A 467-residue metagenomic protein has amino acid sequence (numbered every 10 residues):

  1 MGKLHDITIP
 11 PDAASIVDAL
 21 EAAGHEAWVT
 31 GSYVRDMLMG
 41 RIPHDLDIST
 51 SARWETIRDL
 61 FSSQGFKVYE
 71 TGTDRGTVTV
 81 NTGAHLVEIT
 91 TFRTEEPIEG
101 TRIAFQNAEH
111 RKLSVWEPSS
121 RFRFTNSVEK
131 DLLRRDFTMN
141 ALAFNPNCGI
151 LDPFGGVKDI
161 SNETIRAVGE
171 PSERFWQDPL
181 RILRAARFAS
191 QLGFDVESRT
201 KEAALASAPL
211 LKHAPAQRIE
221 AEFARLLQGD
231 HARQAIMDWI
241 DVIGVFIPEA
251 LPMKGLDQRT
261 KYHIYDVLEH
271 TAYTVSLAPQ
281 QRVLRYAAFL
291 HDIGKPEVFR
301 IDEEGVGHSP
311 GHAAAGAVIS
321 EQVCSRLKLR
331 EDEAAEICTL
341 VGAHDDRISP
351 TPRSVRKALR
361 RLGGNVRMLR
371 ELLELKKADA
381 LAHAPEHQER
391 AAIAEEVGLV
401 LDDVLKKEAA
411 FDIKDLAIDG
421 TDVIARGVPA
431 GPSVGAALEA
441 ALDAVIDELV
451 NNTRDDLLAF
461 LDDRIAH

Functional and structural regions predicted by a protein language model:
M1-H467: Catalytic cores of the polymerase beta-like nucleotidyltransferase superfamily and closely associated nucleotide
